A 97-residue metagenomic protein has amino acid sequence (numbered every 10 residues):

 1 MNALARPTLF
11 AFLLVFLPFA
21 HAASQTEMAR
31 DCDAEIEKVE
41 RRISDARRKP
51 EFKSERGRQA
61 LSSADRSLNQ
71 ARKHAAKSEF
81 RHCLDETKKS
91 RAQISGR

Functional and structural regions predicted by a protein language model:
M1-A22: Classic N-terminal secretory signal peptides
S24-L61: Amphipathic, heptad-repeat alpha-helical segments
